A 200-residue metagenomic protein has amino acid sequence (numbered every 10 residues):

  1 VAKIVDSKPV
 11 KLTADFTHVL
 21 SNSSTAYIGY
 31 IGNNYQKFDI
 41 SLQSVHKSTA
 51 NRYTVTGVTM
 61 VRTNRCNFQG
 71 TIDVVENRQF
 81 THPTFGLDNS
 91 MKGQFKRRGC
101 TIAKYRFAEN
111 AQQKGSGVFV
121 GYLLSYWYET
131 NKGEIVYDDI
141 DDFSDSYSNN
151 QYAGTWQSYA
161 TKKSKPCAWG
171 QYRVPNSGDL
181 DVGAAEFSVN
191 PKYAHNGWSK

Functional and structural regions predicted by a protein language model:
V1-S41, N51, V55-T59, G86-G115 (+4 more regions): Tryptophan-anchored aromatic micro-motifs
H46-S48, V61, F143: Short, solvent-exposed beta-strand/turn "edge" segments of beta-rich domains on protein surfaces
R52, T59-D73, F80-P83: Mid-length scaffold segments of soluble, non-membrane domains
T63, D73-N77, Q112, D145-Y147: A short, structured loop/turn motif at beta-sheet edges
G70-R78, G170-G178: A short, surface-exposed beta-strand/turn
I72-H82, L123-K132: Short regulatory "switch" loops immediately downstream of catalytic or recognition motifs within protein catalytic
G115-D141: Acidic, glycine-rich flexible loop segments
V136, F143-S148, W169: Eukaryotic polytopic
